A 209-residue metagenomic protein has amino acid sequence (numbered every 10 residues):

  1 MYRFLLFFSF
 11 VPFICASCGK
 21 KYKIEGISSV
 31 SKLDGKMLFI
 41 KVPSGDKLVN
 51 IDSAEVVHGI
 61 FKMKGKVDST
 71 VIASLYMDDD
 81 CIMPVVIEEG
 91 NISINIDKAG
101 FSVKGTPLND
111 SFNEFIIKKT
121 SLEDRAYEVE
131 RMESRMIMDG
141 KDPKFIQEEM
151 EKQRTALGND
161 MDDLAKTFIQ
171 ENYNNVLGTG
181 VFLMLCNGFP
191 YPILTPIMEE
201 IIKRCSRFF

Functional and structural regions predicted by a protein language model:
M1-A16: Sec-dependent bacterial lipoprotein signal peptides
C18-D163: A non-transmembrane, solvent-exposed segment enriched in polar/low-complexity residues
N174-M184: Amphipathic alpha-helical repeat scaffolds of TPR domains
C186-F189: Short coil/turn linking the two alpha-helices of tandem helical-hairpin repeats
I193, S206-F209: Boundary/linker segments of alpha-helical solenoid repeat arrays
L194-I202: Alpha-helical repeat scaffolds
